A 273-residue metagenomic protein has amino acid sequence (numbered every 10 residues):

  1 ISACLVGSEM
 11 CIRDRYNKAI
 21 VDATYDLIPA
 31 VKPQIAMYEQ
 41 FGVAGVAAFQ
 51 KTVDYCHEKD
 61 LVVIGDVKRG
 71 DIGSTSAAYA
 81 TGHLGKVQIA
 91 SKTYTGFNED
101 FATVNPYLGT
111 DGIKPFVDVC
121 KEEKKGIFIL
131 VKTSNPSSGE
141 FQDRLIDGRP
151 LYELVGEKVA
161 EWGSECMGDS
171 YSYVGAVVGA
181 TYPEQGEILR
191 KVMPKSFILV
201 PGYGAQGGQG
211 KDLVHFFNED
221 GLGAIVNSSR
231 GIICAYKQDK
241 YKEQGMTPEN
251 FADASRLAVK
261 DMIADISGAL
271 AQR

Functional and structural regions predicted by a protein language model:
I1-G7, C11-I12: Single conserved hydrophobic/aromatic residue that forms the stacking wall/gate of nucleotide- or nucleobase-binding
V21-I28, V53-E58, V117-E122, R190-M193 (+1 more regions): Acidic (Asp/Glu)-rich catalytic clusters
L27-P29, P33-T95, Q185: N-terminal active-site wall of soluble small-molecule enzyme domains
V31-P33, V63-G65, A102-V104, I127-V131 (+3 more regions): Hydrophobic faces of well-ordered beta-strands that scaffold small-molecule active sites in alpha/beta enzyme cores
A36-Y38, K68-I72, N105-Y107, K132-P136 (+3 more regions): Active-site beta-loop-alpha junctions enriched in small/polar residues
D71-G175: Conserved anion-binding
A176, A180-N227, G231-Q238: A C-terminal functional module that forms or caps the active site or interfaces directly with catalytic machinery
L213-E219, C234-R273: C-terminal helical cap(s) of enzyme catalytic domains, especially alpha/beta-barrels
